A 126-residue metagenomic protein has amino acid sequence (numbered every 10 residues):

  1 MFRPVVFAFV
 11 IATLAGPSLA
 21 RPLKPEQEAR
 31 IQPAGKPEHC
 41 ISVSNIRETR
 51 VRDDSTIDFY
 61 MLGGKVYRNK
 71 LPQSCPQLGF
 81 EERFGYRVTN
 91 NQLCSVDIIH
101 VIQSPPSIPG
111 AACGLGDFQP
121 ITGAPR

Functional and structural regions predicted by a protein language model:
F2-A8: Sec-dependent signal peptide recognition, specifically the positively charged N-region followed immediately by
V6, Q32-P33, E38, P105 (+1 more regions): Short, functionally important structural connectors and interaction interfaces within domains
A8, R47-D58, P76-L78, E82 (+1 more regions): A broad, structure-centric signal for solvent-exposed, well-ordered loop/edge residues that line or flank functional
A15-P17: N-terminal signal peptide c-region/cleavage motif recognized by signal peptidases
A20-Q73: N-terminal secretory signal peptides
P72-R126: Helix-rich interaction surfaces within compact, conserved domain-sized segments that mediate assembly or partner
